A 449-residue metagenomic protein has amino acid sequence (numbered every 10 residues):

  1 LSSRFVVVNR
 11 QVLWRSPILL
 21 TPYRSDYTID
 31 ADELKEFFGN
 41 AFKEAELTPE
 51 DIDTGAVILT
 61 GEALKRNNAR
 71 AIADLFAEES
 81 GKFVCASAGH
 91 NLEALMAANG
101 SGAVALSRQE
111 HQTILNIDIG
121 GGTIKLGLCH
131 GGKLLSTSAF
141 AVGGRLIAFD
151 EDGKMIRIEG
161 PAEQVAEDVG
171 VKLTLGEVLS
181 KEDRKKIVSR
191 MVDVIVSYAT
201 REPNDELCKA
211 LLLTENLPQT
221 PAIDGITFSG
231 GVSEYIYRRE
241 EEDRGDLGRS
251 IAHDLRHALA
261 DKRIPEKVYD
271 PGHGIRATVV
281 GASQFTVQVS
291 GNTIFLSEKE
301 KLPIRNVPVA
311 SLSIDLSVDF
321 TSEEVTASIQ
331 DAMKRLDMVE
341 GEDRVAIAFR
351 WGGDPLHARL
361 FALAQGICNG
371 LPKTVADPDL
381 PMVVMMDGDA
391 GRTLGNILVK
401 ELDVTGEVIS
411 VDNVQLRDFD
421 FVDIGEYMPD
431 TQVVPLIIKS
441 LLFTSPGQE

Functional and structural regions predicted by a protein language model:
L1, I124-C129: Short beta-strand scaffold segments in enzyme catalytic cores
R4-Q11, R15-N116, C129-S250, H273 (+3 more regions): Nucleotide/phosphate-binding catalytic cleft detector across ATP-hydrolyzing and phosphate-transferring enzymes
D118-G120: Conserved catalytic-loop position in the HRD/HxD motif
L247-A260: Hydrophobic alpha/beta core scaffold segments
D261-K262, T374: Secondary-structure transition/capping motifs at alpha-helix termini and the adjoining loop/turn into the next element
R263-V268, L312-I314: Short beta-alpha connecting loops at secondary-structure transitions that line or flank enzyme active sites
A332-M333: A short, well-ordered alpha-helical element
